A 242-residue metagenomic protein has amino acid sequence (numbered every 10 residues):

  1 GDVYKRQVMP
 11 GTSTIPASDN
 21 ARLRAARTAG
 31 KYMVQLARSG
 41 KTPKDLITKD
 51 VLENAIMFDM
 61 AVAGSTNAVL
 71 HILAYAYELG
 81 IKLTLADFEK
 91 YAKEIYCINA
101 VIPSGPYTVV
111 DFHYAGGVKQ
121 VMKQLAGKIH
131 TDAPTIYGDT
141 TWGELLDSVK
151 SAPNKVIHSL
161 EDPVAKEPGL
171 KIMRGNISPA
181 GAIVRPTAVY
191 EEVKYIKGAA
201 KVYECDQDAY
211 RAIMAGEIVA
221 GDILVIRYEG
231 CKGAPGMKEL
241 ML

Functional and structural regions predicted by a protein language model:
D2-Y4: Short, small-residue-biased leader/transition segments that mark boundaries at the very start of proteins
P10-I15, A29: Aromatic-enriched
T14-L23, M33, I136-W142, D162-P163: Intrinsically disordered, low-complexity segments enriched in small residues
S18-Y32, A37-K119, K123: N-terminal glycine-/lysine-enriched basic segments
T84-L242: Feature captures the catalytic cores and cofactor-binding loops of soluble hydro-lyases/lyases that act on carboxylate
